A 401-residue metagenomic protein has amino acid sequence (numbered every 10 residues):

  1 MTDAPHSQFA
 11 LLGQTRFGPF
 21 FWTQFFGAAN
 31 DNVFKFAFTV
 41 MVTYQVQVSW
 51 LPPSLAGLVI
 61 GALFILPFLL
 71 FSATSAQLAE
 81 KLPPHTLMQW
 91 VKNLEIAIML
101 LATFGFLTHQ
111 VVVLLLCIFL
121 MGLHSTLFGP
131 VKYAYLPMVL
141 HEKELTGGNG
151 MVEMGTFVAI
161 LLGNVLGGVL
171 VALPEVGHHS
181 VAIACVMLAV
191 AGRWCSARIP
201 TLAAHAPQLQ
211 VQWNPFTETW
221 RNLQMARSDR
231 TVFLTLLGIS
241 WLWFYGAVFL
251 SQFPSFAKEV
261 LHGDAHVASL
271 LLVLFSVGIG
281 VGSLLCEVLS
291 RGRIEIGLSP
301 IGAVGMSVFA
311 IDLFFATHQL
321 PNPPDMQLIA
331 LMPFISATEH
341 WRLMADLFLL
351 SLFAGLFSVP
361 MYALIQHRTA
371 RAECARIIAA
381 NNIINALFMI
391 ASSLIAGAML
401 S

Functional and structural regions predicted by a protein language model:
T2-G18, T201-G238, V260, D325-S336: Juxtamembrane intracellular "pre-TM" segments in multi-pass secondary transporters
G18-F36, I60-I98, V113-A172, C195 (+7 more regions): Substrate-agnostic recognition of the 12-TM MFS/MFS-like secondary transporter fold
K35-S54, S251-V267: Short amphipathic helix-loop junctions that connect adjacent transmembrane helices in Major Facilitator Superfamily/SLC
A37-V48, L101-T108, L161-C185, E259-V260 (+2 more regions): Transmembrane alpha-helix termini and helix-breaking/packing motifs in multi-pass membrane transporters
L51-P53, L58, V169-M187, D264-V267 (+4 more regions): A membrane-interface helix-boundary motif in multi-pass transporters
N93-H109, V304-S336: C-terminal ends and interior cores of transmembrane alpha-helices in multi-pass membrane transporters/permeases
I98-T108, L170-P174, W194-L202, V288-L289 (+1 more regions): Helix-loop junctions at the membrane-solvent interface of multi-pass transporters, primarily the C-terminal
A134-M138, A182-Q212, R293, T317-P321: Helix-loop junctions on the cytosolic side of multi-pass membrane transporters, especially the intracellular loop
